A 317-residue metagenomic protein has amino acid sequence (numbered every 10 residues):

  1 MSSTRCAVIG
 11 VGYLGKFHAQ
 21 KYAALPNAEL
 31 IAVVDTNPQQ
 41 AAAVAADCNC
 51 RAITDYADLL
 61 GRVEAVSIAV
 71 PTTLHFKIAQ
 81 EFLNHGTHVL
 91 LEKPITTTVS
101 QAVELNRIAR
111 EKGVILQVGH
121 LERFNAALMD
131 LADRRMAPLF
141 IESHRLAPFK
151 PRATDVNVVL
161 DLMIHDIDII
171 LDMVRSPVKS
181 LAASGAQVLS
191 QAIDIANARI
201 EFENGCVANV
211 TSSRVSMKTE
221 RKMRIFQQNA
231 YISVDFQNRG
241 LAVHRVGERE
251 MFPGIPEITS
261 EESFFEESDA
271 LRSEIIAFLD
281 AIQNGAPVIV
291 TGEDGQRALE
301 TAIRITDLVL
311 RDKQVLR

Functional and structural regions predicted by a protein language model:
M1-D47, I170: N-terminal Rossmann-like dinucleotide-binding module
H18, C48-L105: Beta-loop-alpha module in the N-terminal Rossmann-like domain of NAD(P)-dependent dehydrogenases, especially those
T36, E262-I276, V290: Active-site loop of classical SDR/Rossmann-like NAD(P)-dependent oxidoreductases, centered on the catalytic Tyr-X3-Lys
C50, H85-T87, K112-I115, C206: A short helix->loop->beta-strand "cap" motif at the edges of active sites that frequently abuts
A65-I68, A277-R317: C-terminal helix-rich "cap/oligomerization" subdomain common to oxidoreductases
T96-A153: A contiguous active-site-proximal alpha/beta segment in oxidoreductase catalytic domains
G119-A126, F149-V178, G295: Mid-domain beta-loop-alpha active-site segment that forms a flexible, acidic cofactor/metal-binding surface
I167-G240, S268, R272-G285: Contiguous beta-strand/loop segments that form the cofactor/metal-binding neighborhood of enzyme cores
